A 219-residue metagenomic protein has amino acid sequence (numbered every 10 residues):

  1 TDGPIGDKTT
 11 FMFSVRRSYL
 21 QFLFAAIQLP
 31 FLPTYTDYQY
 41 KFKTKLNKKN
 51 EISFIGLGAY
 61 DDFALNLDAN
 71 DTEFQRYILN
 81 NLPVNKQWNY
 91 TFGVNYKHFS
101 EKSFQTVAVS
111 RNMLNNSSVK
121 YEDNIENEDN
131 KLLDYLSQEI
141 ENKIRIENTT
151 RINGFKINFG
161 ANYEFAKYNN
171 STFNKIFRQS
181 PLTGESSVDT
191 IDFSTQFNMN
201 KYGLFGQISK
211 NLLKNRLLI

Functional and structural regions predicted by a protein language model:
T1-P30, D37-K45, S53-L57: Predominantly transmembrane beta-strands of Gram-negative outer membrane beta-barrel pores used for transport
P4, P30-P33, P83, P181: Proline-rich intrinsically disordered, low-complexity coils
V15, L79, V188: Residue-level signal for pocket-adjacent positions within structured domains
F22-I27, N66-D68, V119-D123, S171: Short acidic, glycine/proline-rich loop/turn micro-motifs
L29, R76-N80: Sequence/structural signature of beta-propeller blade repeats across diverse families
K45-D61, P83-I219: Face-selective signature of the C-terminal outer-membrane beta-barrel domain
L65-L67, N80-V84: Non-catalytic, glycine-rich low-complexity segments
D71-T72: C-terminal catalytic or substrate-handling cores of phosphate/nucleotide- and metal-cofactor-dependent proteins acting
